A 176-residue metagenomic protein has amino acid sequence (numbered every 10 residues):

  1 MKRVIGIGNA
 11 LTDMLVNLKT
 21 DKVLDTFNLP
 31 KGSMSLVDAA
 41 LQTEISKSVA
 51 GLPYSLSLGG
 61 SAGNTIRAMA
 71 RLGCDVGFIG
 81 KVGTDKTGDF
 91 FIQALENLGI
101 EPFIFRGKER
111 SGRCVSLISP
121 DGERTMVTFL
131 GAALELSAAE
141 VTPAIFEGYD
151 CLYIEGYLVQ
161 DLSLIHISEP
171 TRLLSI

Functional and structural regions predicted by a protein language model:
M1-G77: Glycine-rich phosphate/adenosyl-contacting loop at the front of the ribokinase-like
K2, S111-R113: Change "...and in nucleic-acid phosphodiester-cleaving endonucleases..." to "...and in nucleic-acid processing enzymes
I7-N9, K81-T84, G107, P120 (+1 more regions): Cofactor-binding loop segments of dinucleotide-utilizing enzymes, especially the Rossmann-like FAD- and NAD(P)+-binding
T87-L98: Feature captures the FAD/FMN-dependent oxidoreductase FAD-binding
E96-E109: A glycine-rich helix N-cap at a beta->alpha junction
F103-R106, S116-L162: Conserved phosphate-binding/catalytic loop of the ribokinase/pfkB sugar-kinase fold
I165-I176: Single conserved hydrophobic/aromatic residue that forms the stacking wall/gate of nucleotide- or nucleobase-binding
